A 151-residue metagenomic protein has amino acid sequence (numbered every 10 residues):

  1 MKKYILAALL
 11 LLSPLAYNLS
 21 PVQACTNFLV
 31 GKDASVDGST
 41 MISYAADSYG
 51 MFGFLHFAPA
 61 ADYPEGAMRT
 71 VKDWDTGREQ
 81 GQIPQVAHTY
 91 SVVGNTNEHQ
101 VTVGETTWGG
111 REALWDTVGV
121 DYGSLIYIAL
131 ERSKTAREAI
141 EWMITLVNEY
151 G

Functional and structural regions predicted by a protein language model:
M1-Y4: Positively charged n-region of N-terminal signal peptides that target proteins for export
L6, L10-L15: Hydrophobic helical h-region of N-terminal Sec-dependent signal peptides in bacterial secretory/periplasmic proteins
L9, S124-L125: A general alpha-helix detector
L11-L12, S20, D62: Short intrinsically disordered, low-complexity segments
Y17-A24: Sec/Tat signal peptide C-region and signal peptidase I cleavage site
A24-Y122, W142-Y150: A contiguous strand-loop segment
I126-G151: A conserved hydrophobic secondary-structure block that centers on an alpha-helix together with its immediately flanking
